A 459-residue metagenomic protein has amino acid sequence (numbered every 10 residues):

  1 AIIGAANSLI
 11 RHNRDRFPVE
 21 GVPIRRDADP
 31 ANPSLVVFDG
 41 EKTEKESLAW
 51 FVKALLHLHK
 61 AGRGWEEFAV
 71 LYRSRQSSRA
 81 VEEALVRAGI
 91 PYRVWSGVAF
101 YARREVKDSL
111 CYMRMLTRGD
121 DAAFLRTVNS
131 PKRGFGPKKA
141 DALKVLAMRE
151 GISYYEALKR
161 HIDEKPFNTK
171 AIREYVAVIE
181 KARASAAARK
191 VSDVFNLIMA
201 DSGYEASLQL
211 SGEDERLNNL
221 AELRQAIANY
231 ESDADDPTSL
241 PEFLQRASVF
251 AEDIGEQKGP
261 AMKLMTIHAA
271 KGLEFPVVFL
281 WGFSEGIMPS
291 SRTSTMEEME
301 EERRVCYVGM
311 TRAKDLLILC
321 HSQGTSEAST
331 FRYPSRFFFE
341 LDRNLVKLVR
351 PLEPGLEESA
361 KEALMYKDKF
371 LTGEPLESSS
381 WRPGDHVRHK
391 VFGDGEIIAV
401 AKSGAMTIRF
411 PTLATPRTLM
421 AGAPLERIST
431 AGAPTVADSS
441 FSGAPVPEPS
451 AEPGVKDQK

Functional and structural regions predicted by a protein language model:
A1-P91, R114-R118, P375-S378: Helicase P-loop NTPase motor core
V37, Y72, T266-A269, G282 (+1 more regions): Flexible glycine-/small-residue-rich
S47-A54, D108, E222, V305: Well-ordered alpha-helical segments embedded in enzymatic catalytic cores
G64, S78-A84, A88-I90, R103 (+1 more regions): Conserved helicase C-terminal RecA-like lobe
L71, W95, A102, W281: Active-site-adjacent beta-strand anchor residues
S74, G97, P131, A269 (+3 more regions): A generic "binding-loop/recognition-motif" signal
G89-A99: Conserved RecA-like helicase motor-core motifs
M148, G282-T415, A421-E452, D457-K459: C-terminal accessory regions
